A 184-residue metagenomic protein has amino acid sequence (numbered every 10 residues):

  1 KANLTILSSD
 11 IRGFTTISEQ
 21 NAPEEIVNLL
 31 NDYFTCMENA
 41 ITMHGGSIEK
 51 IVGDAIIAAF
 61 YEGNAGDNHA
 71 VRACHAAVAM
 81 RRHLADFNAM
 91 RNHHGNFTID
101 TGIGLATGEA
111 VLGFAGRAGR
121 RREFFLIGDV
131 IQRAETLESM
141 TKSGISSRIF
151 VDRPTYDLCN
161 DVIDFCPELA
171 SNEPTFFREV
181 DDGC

Functional and structural regions predicted by a protein language model:
A2-T5, T15-E38, T42, E49-K50: Conserved long alpha-helical elements within nucleotide-processing catalytic cores of c-di-GMP signaling and class III
L4, S8-S9, A40-R72, D86-D129: Catalytic core of nucleotidyl cyclases, primarily class III adenylyl/guanylyl cyclases
R12: Adenine-nucleotide cofactor-binding loop residues
E24, N28, V71-H75, G128: A generic "alpha-helical surface" signal
L29-H44, A76-A79, H83-M90: Generic non-transmembrane alpha-helical segments
Y33, A73-A76, R133-L137: Structural preference for long, well-ordered alpha-helical segments in enzyme cores
M80-H83, F87-M90, A118, R133-G144 (+1 more regions): Conserved, well-folded catalytic cores of nucleic-acid-processing and energy-transducing macromolecular machines
D100, E109-L112, A118-F125, M140-C184: Intrinsically disordered, glycine/charged-rich C-terminal tails and inter-domain linkers that flank nucleotidyl cyclase
